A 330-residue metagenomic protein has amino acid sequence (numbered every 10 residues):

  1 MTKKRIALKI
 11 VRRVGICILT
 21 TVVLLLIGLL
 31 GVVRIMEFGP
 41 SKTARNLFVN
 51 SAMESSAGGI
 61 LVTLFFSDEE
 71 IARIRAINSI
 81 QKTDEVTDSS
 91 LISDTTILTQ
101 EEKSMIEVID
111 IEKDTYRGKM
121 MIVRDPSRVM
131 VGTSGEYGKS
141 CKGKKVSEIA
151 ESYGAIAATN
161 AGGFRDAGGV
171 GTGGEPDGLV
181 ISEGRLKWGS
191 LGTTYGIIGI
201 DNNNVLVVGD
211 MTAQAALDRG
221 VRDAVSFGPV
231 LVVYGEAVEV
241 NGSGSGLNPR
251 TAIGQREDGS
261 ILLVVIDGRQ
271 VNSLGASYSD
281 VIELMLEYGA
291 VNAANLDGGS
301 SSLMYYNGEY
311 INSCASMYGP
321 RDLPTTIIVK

Functional and structural regions predicted by a protein language model:
T2-G189: Zymogen propeptides
Y116-G118, S152-G154, T193-Y195, S226 (+2 more regions): Extracytoplasmic
G118-I122, I197, V230, A252 (+1 more regions): Conserved hydrophobic/aromatic beta-strand scaffold that supports enzyme active sites
I122, I156-N160, G199, V207 (+3 more regions): Structural recognition of the beta-strand scaffold that forms the well-ordered cores of secreted hydrolase catalytic
R124-S127, E183, G199-V205, Y234 (+2 more regions): Short acidic-glycine loop/turn motifs at beta-strand connectors
S134-K139, T212-A216, I266-Q270: Short, solvent-exposed aromatic-acidic interface loops
F164-S243: Active-site-adjacent helix-turn-beta-strand microarchitecture at beta-sheet edges that either contains or buttresses
V170-L191, N241-V291, L296, S301-K330: Conserved, well-ordered active-site substructure
